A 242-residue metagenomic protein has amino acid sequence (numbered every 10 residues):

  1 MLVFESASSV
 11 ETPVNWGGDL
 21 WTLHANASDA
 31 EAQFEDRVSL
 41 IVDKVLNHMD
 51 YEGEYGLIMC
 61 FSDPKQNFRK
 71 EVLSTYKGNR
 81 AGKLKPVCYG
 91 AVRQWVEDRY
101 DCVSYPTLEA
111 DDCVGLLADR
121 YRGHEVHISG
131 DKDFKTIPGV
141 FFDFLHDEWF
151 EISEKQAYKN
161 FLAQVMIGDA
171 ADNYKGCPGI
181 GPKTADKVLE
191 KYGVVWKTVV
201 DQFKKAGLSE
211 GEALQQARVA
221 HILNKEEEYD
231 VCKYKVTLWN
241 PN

Functional and structural regions predicted by a protein language model:
M1-I58: Non-catalytic, usually N-terminal nucleic-acid engagement modules in DNA/RNA processing proteins
M1-S8, I58-K65, K70-V72, G181: Short loop/turn segments at strand-loop or loop-helix junctions that form parts of catalytic or ligand-binding pockets
S9-P13, L73-K77, F142-F144: Short secondary-structure boundary/capping segments
G18-W21, E52-E54, G78-P241: Extended two-metal-dependent nuclease catalytic cores across DNA- and RNA-processing enzymes
K44, Y51, L57, Q66 (+3 more regions): Conserved phosphate/metal-binding and DNA-contacting active-site motifs used in DNA phosphodiester-bond processing
